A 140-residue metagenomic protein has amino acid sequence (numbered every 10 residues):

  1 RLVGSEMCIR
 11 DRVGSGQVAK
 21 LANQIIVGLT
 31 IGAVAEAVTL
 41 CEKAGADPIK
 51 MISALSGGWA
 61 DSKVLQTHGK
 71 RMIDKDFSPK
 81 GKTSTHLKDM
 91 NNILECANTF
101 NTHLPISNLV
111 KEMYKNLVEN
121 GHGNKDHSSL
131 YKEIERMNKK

Functional and structural regions predicted by a protein language model:
R1-I9: Single conserved hydrophobic/aromatic residue that forms the stacking wall/gate of nucleotide- or nucleobase-binding
S15-M137: Helical "substrate-binding/catalytic lid" subdomain of Rossmann-like NAD(P)-dependent dehydrogenases/reductases
